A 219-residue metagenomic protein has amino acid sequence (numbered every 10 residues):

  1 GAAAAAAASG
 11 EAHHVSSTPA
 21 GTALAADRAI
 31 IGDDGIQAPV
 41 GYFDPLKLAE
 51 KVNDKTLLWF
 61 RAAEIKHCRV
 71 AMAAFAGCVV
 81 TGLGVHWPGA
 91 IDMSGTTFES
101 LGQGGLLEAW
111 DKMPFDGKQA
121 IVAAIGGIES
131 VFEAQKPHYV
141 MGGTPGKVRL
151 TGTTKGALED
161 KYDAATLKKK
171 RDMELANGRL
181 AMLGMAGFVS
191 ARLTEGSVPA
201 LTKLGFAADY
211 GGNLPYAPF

Functional and structural regions predicted by a protein language model:
A2-F219: Alpha-helical transmembrane segments and their helix-helix packing motifs
